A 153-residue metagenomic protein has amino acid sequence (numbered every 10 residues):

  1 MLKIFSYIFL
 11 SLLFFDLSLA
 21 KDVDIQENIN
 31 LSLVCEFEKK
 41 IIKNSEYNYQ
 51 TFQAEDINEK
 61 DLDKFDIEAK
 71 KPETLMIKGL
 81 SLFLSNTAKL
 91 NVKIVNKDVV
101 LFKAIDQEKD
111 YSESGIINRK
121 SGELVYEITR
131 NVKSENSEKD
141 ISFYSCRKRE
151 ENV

Functional and structural regions predicted by a protein language model:
M1-I25: Classical Sec-dependent N-terminal signal peptides that target proteins to the secretory pathway
D24-T51, C146: Tryptophan-anchored aromatic micro-motifs
I25-V34, I94-I105, G122-V125: Short, hydrophobic/aromatic-rich segments at coil-to-beta transitions
E36-K43, I105, Y126-N131: Generic short beta-strand segments
Q50-T87, E123-R130: N-terminal glycine/threonine-rich, aromatic-flanked beta-hairpin/loop signature
E73-I117: Contiguous, well-ordered beta-strand patches that form the walls/edges of small beta-barrel/beta-sandwich domains
S114, R119-I128, D140-F143: Short, compact, well-ordered microdomains
I128-V153: Edge beta-strand at a domain terminus
